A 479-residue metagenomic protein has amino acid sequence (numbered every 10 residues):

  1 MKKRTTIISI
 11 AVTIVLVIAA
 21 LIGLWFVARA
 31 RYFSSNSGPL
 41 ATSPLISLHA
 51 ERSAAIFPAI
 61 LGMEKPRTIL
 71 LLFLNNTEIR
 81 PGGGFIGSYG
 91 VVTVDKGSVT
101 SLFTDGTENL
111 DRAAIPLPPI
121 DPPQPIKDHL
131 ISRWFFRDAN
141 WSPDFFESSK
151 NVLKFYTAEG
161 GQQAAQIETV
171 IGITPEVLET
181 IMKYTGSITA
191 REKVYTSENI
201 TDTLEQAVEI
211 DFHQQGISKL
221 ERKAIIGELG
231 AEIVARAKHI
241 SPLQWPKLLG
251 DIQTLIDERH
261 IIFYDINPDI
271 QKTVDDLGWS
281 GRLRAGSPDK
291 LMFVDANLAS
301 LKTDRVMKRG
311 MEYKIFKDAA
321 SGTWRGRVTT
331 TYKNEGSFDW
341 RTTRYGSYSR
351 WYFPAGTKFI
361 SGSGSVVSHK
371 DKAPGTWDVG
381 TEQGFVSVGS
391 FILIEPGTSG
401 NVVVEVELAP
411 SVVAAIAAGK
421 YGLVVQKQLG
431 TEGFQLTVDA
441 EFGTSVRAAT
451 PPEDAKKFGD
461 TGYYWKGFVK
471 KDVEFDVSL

Functional and structural regions predicted by a protein language model:
K2-S445, G459-Y464, F468: Non-catalytic, solvent-exposed segments at the cell envelope interface
S445-K457: Mature extracytoplasmic or otherwise solvent-exposed domains
Y464-L479: C-terminal beta-strand-rich structural cap/linker in extracellular carbohydrate-active enzymes
